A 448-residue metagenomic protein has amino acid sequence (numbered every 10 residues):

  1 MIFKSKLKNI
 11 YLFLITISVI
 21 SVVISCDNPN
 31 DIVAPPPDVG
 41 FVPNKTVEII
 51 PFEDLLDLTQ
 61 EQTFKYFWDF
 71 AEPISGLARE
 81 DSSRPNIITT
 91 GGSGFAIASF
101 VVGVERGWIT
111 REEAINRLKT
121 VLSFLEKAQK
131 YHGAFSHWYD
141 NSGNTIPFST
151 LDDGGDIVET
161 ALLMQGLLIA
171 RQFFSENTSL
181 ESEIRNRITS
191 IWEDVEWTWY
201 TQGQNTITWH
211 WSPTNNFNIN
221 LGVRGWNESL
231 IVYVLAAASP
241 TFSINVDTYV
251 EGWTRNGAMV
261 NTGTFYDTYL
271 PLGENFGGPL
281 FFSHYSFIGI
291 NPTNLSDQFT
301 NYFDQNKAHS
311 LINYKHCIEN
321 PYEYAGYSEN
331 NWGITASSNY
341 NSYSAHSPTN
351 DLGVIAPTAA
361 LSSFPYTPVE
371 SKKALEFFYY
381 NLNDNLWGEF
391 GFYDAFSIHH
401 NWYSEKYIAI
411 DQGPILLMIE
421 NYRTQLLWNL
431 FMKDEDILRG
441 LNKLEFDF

Functional and structural regions predicted by a protein language model:
I2-F13: Bacterial N-terminal signal peptides that target proteins for export
V22-S25: C-terminal motif of bacterial Sec signal peptides marking the signal peptidase cleavage site
D27-N30: Bacterial signal peptide processing site
V33: Conserved, charged catalytic cores of large soluble enzymes
P36-F448: Ser/Thr/Asn(+Pro)-rich, low-complexity disordered segments
